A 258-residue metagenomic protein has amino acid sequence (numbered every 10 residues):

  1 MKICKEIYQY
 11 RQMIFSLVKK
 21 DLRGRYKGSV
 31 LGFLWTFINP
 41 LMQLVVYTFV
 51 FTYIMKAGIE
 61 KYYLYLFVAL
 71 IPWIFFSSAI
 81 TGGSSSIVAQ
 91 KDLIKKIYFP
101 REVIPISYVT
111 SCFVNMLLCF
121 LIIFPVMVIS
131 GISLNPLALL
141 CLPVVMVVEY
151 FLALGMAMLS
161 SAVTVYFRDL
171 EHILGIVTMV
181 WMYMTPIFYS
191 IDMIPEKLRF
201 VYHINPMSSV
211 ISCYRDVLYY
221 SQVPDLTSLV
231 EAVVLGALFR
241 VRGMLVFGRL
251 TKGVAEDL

Functional and structural regions predicted by a protein language model:
M1-L258: Hydrophobic transmembrane alpha-helices and immediately adjacent juxtamembrane helices of multi-pass inner-membrane
